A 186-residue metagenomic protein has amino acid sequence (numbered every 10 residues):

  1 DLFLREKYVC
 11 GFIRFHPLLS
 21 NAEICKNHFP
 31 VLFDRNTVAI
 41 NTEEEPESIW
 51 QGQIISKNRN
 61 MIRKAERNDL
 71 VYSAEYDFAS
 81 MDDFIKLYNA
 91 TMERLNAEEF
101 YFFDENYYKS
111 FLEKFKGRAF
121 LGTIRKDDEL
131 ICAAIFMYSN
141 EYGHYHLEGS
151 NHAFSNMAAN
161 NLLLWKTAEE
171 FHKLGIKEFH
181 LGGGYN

Functional and structural regions predicted by a protein language model:
D1-L2, S155-E169: Conserved acetyl-CoA-binding loop-helix of GNAT-fold acetyltransferases
L2-L4, A65: Hydrophobic, Leu/Ile/Phe/Ala-enriched alpha-helical segments that form helix-helix packing faces
R5-P17, F171-G183: Conserved GNAT acetyl-CoA-binding A-motif
F15-N156: A conserved beta-strand-loop-helix scaffold within acyl/acetyltransferase catalytic domains
M92, F115, Y138, L163-G175: Alpha-helix capping/termination and helix-coil
N186: AMP-binding (ANL) adenylation modules
